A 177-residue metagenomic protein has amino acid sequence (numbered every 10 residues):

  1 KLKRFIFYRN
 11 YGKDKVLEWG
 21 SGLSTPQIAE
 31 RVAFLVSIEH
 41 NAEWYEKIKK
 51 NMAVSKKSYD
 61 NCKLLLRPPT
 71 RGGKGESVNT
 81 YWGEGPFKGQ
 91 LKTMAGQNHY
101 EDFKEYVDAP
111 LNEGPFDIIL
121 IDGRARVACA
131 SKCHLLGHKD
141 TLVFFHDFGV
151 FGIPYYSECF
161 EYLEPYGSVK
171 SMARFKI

Functional and structural regions predicted by a protein language model:
L2-T80: SAM cofactor-binding core of SAM-dependent methyltransferases, primarily the Rossmann-like beta-alpha-beta module
K3-F7, P86-Q90, N112-E113, T141-F145: A generic short-segment signal for beta-strand/edge and adjacent turn/coil regions
R4, K47, D102, Y155-E158: Exposed alpha-helical structural elements
I6-Y11, V36, L91-T93, F116-D117 (+1 more regions): N-terminal start-of-chain detector that recognizes signal peptides and the immediate post-cleavage beginning
D14-V16, N98-H99, D122, I153-P154: A short linear-motif detector with a strong N-terminal bias
I38-N41, S58-D60, F87, D140-F145 (+1 more regions): Short, surface-exposed linear patches
L64-K132: Internal catalytic-core helix/loop-beta-alpha segment that presents or stabilizes conserved functional determinants
Y106-I177: C-terminal substrate-binding/active-site "lid" region of AdoMet-derived donor-dependent transferases
